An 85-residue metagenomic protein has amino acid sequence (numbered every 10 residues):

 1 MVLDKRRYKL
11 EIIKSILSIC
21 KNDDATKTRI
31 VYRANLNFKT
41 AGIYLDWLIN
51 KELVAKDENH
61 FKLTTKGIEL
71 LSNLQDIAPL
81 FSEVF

Functional and structural regions predicted by a protein language model:
M1, D76-F85: Amphipathic alpha-helical dimerization/coiled-coil segments that flank or bridge DNA-binding/regulatory modules
M1-K14: Short alpha-helical segments that sit at the start of domains
I16-C20: Short helix-to-turn junction characteristic of helix-turn-helix DNA-binding domains, especially the helix
D24-A34: Short acidic, hydrophobic short linear motifs in intrinsically disordered regions
N35-I49: Short amphipathic alpha-helical interaction segments
I49-N59: A short, conserved structural fragment
H60-L74: Basic, amphipathic "hinge/linker" alpha-helix immediately C-terminal to the N-terminal HTH DNA-binding motif
